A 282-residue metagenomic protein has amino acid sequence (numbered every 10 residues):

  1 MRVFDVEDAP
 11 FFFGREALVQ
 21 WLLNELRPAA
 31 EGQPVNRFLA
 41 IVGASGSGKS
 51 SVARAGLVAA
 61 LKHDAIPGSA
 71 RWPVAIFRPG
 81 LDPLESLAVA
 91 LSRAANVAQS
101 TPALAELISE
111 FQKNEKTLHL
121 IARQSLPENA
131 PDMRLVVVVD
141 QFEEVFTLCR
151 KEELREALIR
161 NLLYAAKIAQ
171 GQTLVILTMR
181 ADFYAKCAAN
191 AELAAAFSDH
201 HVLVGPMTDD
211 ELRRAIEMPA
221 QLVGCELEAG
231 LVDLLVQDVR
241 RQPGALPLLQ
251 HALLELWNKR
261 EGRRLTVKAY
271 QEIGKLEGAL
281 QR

Functional and structural regions predicted by a protein language model:
M1-R282: Amphipathic helix/helix-loop-helix segment enriched in hydrophobic residues with interspersed Lys/Arg and occasional
